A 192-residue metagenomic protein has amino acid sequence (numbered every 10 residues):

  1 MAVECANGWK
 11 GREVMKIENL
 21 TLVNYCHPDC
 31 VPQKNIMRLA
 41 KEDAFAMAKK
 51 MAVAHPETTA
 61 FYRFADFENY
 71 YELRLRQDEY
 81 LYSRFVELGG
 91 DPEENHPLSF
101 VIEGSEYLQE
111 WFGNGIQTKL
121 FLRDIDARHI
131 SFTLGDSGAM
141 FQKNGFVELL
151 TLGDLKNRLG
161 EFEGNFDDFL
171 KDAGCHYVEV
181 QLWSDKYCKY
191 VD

Functional and structural regions predicted by a protein language model:
A2-V14: Short, Lys/Arg-enriched N-terminal segments with co-localized hydrophobic residues within the first ~10-30 amino acids
V3, P56, F67-Y70: Helix-centric, low-specificity signal for extended rod-like, repetitive segments
E4-N7, F85, L170: Compositionally biased, low-complexity repeat tracts
K16-N19, P28-F64, E94-H96, E106-D192: Conserved NAD+-utilizing ADP-ribose enzyme module
V23-N24: Early compact domain cores of eukaryotic multidomain regulators
D66-E93: Short alpha-helix boundary/capping and kink motifs at helix termini
E103: Conserved catalytic/binding loops enriched for acidic/polar residues
